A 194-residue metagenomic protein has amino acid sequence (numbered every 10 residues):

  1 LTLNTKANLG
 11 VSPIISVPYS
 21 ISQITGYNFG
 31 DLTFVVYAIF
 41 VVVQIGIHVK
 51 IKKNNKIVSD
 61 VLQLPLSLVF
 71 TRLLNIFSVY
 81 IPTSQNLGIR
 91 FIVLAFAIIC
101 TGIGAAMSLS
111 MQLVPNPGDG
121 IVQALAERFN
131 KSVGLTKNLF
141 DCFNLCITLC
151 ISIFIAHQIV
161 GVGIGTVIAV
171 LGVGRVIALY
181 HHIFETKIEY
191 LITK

Functional and structural regions predicted by a protein language model:
L1-K194: Extended, low-hydrophobicity, polar/charged segments
